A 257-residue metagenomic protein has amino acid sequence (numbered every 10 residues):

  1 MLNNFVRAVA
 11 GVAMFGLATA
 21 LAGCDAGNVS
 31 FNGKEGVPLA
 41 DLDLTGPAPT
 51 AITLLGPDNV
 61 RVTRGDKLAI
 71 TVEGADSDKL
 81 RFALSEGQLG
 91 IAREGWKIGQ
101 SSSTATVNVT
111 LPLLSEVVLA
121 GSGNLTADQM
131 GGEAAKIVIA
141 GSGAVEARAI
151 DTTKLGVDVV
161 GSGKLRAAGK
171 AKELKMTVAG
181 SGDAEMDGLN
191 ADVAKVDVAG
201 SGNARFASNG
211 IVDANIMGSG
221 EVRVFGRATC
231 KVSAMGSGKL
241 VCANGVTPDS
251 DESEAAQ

Functional and structural regions predicted by a protein language model:
L2-M14, T19-A120, N124-V138, A149-G156 (+4 more regions): Acidic (Asp/Glu) and glycine-rich low-complexity loops/linkers that are typically intrinsically disordered
E116-A120, N124, K136-A144, K154-R166 (+3 more regions): Tandem repeat domain/solenoid detector
F206, V224, L240-C242: Short active-site-adjacent structural elements
